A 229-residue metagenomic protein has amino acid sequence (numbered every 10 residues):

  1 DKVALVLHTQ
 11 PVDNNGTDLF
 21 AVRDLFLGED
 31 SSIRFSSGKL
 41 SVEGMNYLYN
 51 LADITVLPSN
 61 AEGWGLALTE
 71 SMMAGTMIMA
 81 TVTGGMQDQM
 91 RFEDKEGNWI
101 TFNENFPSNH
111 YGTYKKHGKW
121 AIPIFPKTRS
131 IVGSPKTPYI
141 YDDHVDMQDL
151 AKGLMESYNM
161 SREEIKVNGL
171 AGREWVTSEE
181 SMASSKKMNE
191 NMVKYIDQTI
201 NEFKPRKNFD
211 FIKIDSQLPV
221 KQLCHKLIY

Functional and structural regions predicted by a protein language model:
D1-L19, G38: Glycosyltransferase donor-sugar binding loop
G16-E43: Nucleotide-activated donor-binding/catalytic signature segment of Leloir-type glycosyltransferases, i.e., the conserved
N46-A52: Short alpha-helical donor nucleotide-sugar binding micro-motif in glycosyltransferases
N60: Aromatic "clamp/platform" in nucleotide-sugar-dependent glycosyltransferases that forms part of the donor/acceptor
D88, E93-E156: Change "using UDP/GDP/dTDP sugars" to "using nucleotide sugars
Y141-D149, R162-K194: A charged, aromatic-enriched C-terminal amphipathic alpha-helix characteristic of glycosyltransferases across folds
M182-I228: C-terminal alpha-helical cap of glycosyltransferases
